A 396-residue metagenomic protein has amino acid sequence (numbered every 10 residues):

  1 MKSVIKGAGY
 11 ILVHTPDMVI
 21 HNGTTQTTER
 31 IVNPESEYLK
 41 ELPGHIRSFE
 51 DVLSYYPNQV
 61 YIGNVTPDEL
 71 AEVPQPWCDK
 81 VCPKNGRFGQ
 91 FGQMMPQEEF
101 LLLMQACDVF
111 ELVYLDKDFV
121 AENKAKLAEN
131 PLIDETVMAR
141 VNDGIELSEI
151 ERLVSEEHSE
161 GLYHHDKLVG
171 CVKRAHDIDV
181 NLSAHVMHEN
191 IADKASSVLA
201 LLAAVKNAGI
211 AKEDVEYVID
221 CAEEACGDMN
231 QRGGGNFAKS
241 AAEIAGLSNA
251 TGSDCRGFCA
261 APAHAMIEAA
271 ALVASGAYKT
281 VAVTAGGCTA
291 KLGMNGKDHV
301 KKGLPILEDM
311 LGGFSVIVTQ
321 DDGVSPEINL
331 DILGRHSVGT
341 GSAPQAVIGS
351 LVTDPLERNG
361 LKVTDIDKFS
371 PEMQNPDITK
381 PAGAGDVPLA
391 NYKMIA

Functional and structural regions predicted by a protein language model:
K2-I191, D298-L361: Condensing-enzyme catalytic core mediating Claisen C-C bond formation in acyl metabolism
L168-H188, G227-E268, L272-K279, P388-A396: Conserved catalytic cysteine-centered active-site region of acyl-thioester-dependent Claisen-condensing enzymes
D193-G252, R256-G257, K362-D386, K393-M394: Conserved beta-ketoacyl condensing-enzyme motif
S197-A204, A265-L272, I317, V352-P355: Buried hydrophobic packing segments
C221-C226, G257-P262, A285-K291: Acidic, glycine-rich active-site loops and adjacent beta-strand->loop/helix elements that engage anionic groups
M229-R232, H264-I267, L292-D298, K380-G383: Short acidic, glycine/serine/threonine-rich loops at helix termini
Y278-M310: Flexible, glycine-rich active-site loops centered on histidine and acidic residues that chelate a metal or position
G287-C288, I332-V338, S370-D377: Glycine-rich beta-alpha junction loops
